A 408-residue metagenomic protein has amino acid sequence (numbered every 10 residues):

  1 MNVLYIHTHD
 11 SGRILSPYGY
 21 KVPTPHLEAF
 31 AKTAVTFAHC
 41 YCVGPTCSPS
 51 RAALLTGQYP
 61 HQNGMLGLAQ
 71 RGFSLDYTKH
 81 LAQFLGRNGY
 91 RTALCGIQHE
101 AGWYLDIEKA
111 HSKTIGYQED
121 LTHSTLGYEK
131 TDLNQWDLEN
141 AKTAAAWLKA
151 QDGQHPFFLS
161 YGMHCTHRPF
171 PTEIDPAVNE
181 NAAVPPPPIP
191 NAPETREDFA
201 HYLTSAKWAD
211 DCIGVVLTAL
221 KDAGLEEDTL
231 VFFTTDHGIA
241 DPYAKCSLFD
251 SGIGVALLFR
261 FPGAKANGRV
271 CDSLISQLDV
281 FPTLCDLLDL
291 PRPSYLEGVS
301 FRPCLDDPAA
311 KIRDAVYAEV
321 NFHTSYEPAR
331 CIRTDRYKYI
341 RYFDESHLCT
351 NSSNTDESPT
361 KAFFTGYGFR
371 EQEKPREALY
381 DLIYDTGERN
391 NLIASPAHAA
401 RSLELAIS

Functional and structural regions predicted by a protein language model:
M1-E371, P375-A378, T386-I407: Formylglycine-dependent sulfatase
